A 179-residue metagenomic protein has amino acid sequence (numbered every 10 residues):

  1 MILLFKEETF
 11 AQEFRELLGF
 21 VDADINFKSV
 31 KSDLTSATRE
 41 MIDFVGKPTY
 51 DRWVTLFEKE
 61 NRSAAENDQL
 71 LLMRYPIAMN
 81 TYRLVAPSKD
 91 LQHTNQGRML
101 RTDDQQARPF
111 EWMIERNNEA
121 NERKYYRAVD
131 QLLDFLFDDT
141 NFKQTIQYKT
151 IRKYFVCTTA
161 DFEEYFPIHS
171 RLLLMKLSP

Functional and structural regions predicted by a protein language model:
M1-R74, S88-P179: Conserved short "hinge" loops at termini or chain/domain junctions
